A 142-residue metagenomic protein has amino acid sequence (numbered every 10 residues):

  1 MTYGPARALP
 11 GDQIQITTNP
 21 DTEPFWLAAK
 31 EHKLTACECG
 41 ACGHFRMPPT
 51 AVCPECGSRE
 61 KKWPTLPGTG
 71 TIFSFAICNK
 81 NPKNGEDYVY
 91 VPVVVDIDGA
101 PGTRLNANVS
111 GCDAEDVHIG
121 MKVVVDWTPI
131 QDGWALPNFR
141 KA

Functional and structural regions predicted by a protein language model:
M1-L34, A100, A142: A broadly conserved sequence feature marking short terminus-proximal activation segments in nucleic acid-centric
K33-A36, T50: Residues immediately within or flanking Cys/His clusters that coordinate Zn2+ in small zinc-binding modules
E38-A41, V52-S58: Short, cysteine/histidine-rich loop/knuckle motifs that typically chelate Zn2+
M47, E60-K62: Short functional micro-motifs and their immediate structural scaffolds
P48-E55, K122: Short coil-to-beta transition motif at edge beta-strands of beta-rich domains
K62-T71, V117-M121: Short coil-to-beta-strand transition motifs
I72-G111, I119: Glycine-rich active-site loops that engage anionic ligands at enzyme catalytic sites
L105-A142: Well-ordered alpha/beta subsegment
